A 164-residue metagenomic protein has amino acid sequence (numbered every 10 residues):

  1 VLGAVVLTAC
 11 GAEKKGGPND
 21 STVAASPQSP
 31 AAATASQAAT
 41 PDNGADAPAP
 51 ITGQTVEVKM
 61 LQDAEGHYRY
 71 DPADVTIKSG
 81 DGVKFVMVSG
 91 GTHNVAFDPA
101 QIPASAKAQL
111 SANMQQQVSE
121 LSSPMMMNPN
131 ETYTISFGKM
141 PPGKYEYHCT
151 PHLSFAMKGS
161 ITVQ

Functional and structural regions predicted by a protein language model:
V1-L2: Sec-dependent N-terminal signal peptides
V6-A9: C-terminal motif of bacterial Sec signal peptides marking the signal peptidase cleavage site
G11-Q164: Extracytoplasmic copper-binding redox domains, predominantly the cupredoxin/blue-copper superfamily
